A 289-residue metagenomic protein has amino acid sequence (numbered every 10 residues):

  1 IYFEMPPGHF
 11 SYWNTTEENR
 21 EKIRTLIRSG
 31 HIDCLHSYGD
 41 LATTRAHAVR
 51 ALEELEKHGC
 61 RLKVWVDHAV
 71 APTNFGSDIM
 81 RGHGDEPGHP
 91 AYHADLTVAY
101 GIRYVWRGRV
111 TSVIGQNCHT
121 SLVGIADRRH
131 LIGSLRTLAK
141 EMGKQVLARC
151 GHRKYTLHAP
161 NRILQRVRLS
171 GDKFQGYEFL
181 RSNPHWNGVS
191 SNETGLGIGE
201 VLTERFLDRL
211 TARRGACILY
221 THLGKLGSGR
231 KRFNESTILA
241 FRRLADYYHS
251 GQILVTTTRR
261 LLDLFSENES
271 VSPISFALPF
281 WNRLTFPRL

Functional and structural regions predicted by a protein language model:
I1-P184, G197-Y220, S228-L289: Catalytic alpha-helical scaffold of carbohydrate-active enzymes acting on polysaccharides/glycoconjugates
S190: His/Asp/Glu-rich, glycine-adjacent segments that coordinate divalent cations and/or stabilize oxyanion chemistry on
